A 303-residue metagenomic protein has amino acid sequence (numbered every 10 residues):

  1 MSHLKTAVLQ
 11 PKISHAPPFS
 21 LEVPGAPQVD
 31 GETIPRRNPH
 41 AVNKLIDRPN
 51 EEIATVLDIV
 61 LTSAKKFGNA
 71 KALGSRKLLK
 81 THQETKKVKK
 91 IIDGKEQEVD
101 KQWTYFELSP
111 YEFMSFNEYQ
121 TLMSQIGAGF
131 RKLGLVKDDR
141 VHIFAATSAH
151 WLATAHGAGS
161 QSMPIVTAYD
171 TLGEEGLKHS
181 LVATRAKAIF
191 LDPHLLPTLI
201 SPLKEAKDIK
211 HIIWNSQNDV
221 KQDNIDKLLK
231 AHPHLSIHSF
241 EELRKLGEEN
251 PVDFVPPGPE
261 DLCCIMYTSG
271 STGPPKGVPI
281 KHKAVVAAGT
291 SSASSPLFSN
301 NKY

Functional and structural regions predicted by a protein language model:
M1-K65, R76-V88, Q102-W103: Flexible, non-catalytic linker and terminal segments flanking ANL/adenylate-forming cores
R48-E52, L73-H156, G173-H179, S239-E241 (+1 more regions): Conserved AMP-binding/adenylate-forming core of the ANL superfamily
K71, H234-H238, R244-Y267, P274 (+1 more regions): Conserved pre-ATP/AMP-binding loop-to-beta segment of ANL
S115-F116, C263-G289: Conserved AMP-binding A3 loop
V141, A158, I189, L262 (+2 more regions): Conserved S/T- and glycine-rich ATP-binding loop of Class I adenylate-forming
A155, L172-A206, A288-Y303: Conserved ATP-dependent adenylate/AMP-binding module captured primarily in the ANL superfamily
S162: Structured binding elements
